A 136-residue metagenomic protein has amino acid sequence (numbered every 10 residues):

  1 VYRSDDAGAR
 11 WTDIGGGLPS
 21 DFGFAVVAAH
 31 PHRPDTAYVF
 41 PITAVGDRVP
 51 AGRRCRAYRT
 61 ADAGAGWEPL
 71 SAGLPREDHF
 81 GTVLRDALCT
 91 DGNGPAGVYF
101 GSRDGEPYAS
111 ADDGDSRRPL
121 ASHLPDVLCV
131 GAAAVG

Functional and structural regions predicted by a protein language model:
V1-G136: Extracellular glycan-interacting surfaces
